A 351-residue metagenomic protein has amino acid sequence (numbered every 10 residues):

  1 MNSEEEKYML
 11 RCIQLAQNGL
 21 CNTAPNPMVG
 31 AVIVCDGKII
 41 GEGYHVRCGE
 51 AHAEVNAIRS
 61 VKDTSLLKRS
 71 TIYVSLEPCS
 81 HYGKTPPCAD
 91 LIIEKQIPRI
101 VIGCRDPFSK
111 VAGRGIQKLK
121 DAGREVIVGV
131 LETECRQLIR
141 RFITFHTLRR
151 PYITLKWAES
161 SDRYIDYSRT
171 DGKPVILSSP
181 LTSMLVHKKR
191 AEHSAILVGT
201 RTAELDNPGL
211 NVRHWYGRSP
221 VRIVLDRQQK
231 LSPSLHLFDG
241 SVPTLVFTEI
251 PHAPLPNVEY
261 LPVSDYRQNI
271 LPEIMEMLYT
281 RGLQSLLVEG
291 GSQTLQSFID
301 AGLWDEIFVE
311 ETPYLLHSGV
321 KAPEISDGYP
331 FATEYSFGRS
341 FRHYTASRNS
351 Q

Functional and structural regions predicted by a protein language model:
N2-P27, E42, K62, L66 (+1 more regions): Enzymes that bind and transform nitrogen-containing heteroaromatic metabolites
N22-T23, V130-A158: Proteins enriched for Cys/Gly/acidic motifs involved in redox and nucleic-acid/cofactor modification
G30: Helix-turn-helix
I33-E134: Zn2+-dependent cytidine deaminase-like catalytic core
S70-S80, L148-E159: N-terminal pre-triad scaffold of radical SAM enzymes
F108-S109, E134-R136, L205, T294-L295: Short secondary-structure capping/turn micro-motifs that flank functional sites
V111-A112, L138-I139, S297, H317: Short Asp/Glu-rich motifs
I116, E132, R136-I139, S183-R190: Hydrophobic, well-ordered secondary-structure segments
